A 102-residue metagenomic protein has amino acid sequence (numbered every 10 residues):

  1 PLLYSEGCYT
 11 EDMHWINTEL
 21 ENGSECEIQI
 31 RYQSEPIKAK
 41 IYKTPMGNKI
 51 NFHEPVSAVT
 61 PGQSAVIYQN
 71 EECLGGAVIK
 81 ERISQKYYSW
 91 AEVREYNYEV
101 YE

Functional and structural regions predicted by a protein language model:
P1-L74, I79-E102: Basic, glycine-rich polyanion-binding accessory segments appended to enzymes
